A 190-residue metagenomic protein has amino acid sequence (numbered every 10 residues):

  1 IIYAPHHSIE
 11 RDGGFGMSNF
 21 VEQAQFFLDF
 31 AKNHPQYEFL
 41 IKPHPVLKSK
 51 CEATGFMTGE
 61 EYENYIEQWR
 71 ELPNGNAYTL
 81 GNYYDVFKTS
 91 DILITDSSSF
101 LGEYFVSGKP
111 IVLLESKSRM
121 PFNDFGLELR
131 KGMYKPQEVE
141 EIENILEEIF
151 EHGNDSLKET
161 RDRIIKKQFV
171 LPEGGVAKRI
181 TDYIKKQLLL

Functional and structural regions predicted by a protein language model:
I1-Y62, P172-K178: Conserved catalytic-core segment of nucleotide-activated headgroup transferases in glycan assembly
H6-E10, H44-K48, Y83, S99-L101 (+2 more regions): Short, solvent-exposed loop/turn segments at secondary-structure junctions
D12-F15, K50-G55, K88-S90, F105-S107 (+1 more regions): A short acidic (Asp/Glu
F26, E141-N144, R179, Y183: Alpha-helical elements of Rossmann-like donor-binding domains used by nucleotide-donor carbohydrate transfer enzymes
Y37, P73-N76, M133-Y134: Short, conserved active-site loop motifs that form the nucleotide-linked donor/cofactor pocket
T54-S97: Donor nucleotide-activated moiety binding/catalytic core segment of transferases that use nucleotide-activated donors
M57, S99-Q168: Catalytic binding pocket for nucleotide-activated donors in carbohydrate/polymer assembly enzymes
P172-L190: C-terminal alpha-helical cap of glycosyltransferases
